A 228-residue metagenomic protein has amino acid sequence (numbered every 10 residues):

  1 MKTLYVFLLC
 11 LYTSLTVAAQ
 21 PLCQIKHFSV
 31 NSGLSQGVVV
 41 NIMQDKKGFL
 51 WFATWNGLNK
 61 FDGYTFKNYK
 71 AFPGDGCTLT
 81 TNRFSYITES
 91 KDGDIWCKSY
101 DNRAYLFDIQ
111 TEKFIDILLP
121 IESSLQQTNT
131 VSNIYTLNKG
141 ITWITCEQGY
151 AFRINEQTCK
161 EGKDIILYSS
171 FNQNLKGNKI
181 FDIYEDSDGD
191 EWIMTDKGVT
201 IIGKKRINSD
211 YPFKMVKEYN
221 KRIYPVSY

Functional and structural regions predicted by a protein language model:
M1-Y228: Carboxylate-rich, polar loop motifs that coordinate divalent cations or form catalytic acidic clusters
